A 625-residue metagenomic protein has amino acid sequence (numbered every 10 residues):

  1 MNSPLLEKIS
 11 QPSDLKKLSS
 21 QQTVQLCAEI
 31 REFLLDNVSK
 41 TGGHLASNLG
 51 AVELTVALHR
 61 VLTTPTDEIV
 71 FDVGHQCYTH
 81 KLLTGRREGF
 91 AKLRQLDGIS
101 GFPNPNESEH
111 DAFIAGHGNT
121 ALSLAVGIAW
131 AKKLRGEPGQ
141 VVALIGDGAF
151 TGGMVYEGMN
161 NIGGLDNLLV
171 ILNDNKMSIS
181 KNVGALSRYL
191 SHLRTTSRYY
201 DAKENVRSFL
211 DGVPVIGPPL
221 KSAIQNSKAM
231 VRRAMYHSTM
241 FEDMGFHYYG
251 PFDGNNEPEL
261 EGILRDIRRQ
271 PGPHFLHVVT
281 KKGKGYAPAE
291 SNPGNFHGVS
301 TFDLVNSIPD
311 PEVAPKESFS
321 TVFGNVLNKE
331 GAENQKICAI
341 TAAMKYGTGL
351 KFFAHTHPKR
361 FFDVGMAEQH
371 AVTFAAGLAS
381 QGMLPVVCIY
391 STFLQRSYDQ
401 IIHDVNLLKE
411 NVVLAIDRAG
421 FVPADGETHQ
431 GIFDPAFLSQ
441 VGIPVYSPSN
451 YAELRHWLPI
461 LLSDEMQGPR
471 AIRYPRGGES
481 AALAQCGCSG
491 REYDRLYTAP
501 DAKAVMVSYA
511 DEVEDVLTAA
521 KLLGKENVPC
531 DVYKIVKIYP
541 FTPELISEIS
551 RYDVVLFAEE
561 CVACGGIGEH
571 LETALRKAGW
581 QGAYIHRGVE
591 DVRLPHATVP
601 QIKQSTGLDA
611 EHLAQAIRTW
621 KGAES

Functional and structural regions predicted by a protein language model:
M1-L83, E242, F246-Y248, D253-E257 (+1 more regions): N-terminal amphipathic, basic-rich helices that act as targeting or association modules
H44-L165, K336-I337, T341-A342, L350-K351: Cofactor-binding active-site loop characterized by glycine-rich and histidine/acidic residues
E68, T280-Q395, Q400-E410, Y493 (+3 more regions): Non-catalytic terminal/interface segments that mediate subunit docking, oligomerization, and allosteric communication
G89-I99, G164-N175, N406-R418: A glycine-rich helix N-cap at a beta->alpha junction
K176-F323: Long, well-ordered, tryptophan-enriched scaffold segments
L220-P288, N411-I416, P435-Q485, V554 (+1 more regions): Structural signature of the thiamine diphosphate
G262-R265, H297-G298, S318-E333, G349-H355 (+3 more regions): Glycine-/acidic-rich phosphate or pyrophosphate-binding loops and their flanking alpha/beta elements
F302-V305, P309-V313, P423-D425, Q430 (+3 more regions): Peripheral docking tails and interdomain loops at the edges of cofactor- or intermediate-handling domains
